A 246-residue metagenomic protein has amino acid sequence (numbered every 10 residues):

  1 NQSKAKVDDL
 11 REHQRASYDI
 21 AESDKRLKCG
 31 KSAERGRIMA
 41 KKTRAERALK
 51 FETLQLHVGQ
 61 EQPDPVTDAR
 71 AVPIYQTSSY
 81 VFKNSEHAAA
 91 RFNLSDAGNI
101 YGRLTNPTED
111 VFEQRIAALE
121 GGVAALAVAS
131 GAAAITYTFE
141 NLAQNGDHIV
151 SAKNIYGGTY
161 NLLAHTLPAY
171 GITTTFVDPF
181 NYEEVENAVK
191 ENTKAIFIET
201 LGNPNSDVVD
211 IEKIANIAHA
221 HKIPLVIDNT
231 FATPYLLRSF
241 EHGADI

Functional and structural regions predicted by a protein language model:
A40-Y75: Short conserved active-site loop signatures built around small residues
T43-E46, P63, A125-I246: Conserved PLP-enzyme active-site core in the AAT-like
T67, Q76-S85: Positively charged, low-complexity intrinsically disordered leader regions
N84-A133, G158-H165: Conserved N-terminal alpha-helix of the aminotransferase class I/II PLP-enzyme fold
